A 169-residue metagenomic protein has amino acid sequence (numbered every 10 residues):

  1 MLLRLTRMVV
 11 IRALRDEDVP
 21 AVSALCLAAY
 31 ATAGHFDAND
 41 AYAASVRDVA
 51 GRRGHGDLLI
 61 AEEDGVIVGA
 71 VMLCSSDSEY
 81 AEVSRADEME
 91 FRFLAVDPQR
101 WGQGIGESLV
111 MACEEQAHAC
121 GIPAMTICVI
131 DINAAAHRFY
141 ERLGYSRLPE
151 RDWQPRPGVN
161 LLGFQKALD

Functional and structural regions predicted by a protein language model:
M1-P20, D169: Conserved N-terminal entry element of GNAT/NAT acetyltransferase domains
R12, R92, T126: Rossmann-like NAD(H)/NADP(H) cofactor-binding core
D16-Q99, V110-M111, Q116, A167-L168: Acetyl-CoA-dependent GNAT
L25-A28, R47, L58-L59, D87-M89 (+2 more regions): C-terminal "cap" of GNAT-fold acetyltransferases
D97-Q99, Q103, D131-I132: Active-site acidic-Proline motif in GNAT/NAT acetyltransferases
G104, S108: Short alpha-helical segment within the catalytic ATP-binding CA
V110, A117-C128: Conserved GNAT acetyl-CoA-binding A-motif
